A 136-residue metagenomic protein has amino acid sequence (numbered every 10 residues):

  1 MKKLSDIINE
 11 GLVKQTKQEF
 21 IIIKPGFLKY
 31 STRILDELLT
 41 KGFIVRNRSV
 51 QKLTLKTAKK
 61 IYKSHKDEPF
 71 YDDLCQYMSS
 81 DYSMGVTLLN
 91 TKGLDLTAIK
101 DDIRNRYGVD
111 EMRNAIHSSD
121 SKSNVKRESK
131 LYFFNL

Functional and structural regions predicted by a protein language model:
L4-L136: Non-catalytic terminal and connector segments of soluble metabolic enzymes
